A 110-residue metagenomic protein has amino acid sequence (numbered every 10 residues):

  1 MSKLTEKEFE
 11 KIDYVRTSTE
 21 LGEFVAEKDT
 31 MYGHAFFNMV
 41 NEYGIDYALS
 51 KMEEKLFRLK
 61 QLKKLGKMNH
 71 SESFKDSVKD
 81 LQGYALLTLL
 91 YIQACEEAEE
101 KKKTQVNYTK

Functional and structural regions predicted by a protein language model:
M1-K110: Intrinsically disordered, low-complexity regulatory regions that flank transcription factor DNA-binding cores
